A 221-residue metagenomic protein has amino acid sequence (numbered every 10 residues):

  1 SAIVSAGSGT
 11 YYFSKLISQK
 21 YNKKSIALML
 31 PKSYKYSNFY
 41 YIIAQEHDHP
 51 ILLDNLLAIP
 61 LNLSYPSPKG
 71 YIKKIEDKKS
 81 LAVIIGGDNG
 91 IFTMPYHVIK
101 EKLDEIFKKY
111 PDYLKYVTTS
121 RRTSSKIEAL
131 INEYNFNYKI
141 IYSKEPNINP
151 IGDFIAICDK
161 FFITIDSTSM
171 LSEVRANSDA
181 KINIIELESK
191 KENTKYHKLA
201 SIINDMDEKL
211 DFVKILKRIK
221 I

Functional and structural regions predicted by a protein language model:
S1-L57: Active-site and donor-binding regions of nucleotide-sugar-utilizing enzymes
Y21-K24, F39, D112-Y113, S178-K181: A short helix->loop->beta-strand "cap" motif at the edges of active sites that frequently abuts
Y34-K35, P50-L52, I91-T93, R122-A129 (+1 more regions): Short, charged/polar "capping" segments at the starts of alpha-helices and the immediately preceding loops
I42-Q45, L114-R121, N183-E186: Short internal beta-strands
S64-S125, S143-K144: Active-site donor-nucleotide binding/catalytic segment of nucleotide-sugar enzymes
Y138-P146: Active-site donor-binding acidic/aromatic loop of nucleotide-activated sugar and phosphosugar transferases involved
I151-N193: A donor-sugar binding/catalytic signature common to diverse glycosyltransferases and related nucleotide-sugar
R175-R218: Nucleotide-sugar donor-binding patch of glycosyltransferase catalytic domains
